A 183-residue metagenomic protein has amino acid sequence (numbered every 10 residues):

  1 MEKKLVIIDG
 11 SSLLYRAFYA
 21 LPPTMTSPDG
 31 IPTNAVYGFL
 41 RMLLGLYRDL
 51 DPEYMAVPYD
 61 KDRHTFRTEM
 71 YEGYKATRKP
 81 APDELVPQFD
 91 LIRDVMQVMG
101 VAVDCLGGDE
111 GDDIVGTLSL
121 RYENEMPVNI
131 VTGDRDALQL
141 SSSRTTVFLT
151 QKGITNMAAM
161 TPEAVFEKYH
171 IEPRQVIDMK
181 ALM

Functional and structural regions predicted by a protein language model:
M1-D60, F66-R67: Non-catalytic, usually N-terminal nucleic-acid engagement modules in DNA/RNA processing proteins
E2, P23-T26, A76-M183: Extended two-metal-dependent nuclease catalytic cores across DNA- and RNA-processing enzymes
T68-G73: Glycine-rich loop at the start of a catalytic domain that most often binds anionic cofactors/ligands
